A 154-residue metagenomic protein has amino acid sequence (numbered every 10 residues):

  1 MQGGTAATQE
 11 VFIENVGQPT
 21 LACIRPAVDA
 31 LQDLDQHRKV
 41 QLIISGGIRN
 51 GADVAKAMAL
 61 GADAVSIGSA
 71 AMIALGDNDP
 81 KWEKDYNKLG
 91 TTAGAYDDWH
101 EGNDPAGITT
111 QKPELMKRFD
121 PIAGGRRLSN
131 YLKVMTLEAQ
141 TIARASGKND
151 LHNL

Functional and structural regions predicted by a protein language model:
M1-M116: Glycine-rich phosphate/ribose-binding loops and adjacent secondary-structure elements that form binding surfaces
L115-L154: C-terminal extensions of enzymes
